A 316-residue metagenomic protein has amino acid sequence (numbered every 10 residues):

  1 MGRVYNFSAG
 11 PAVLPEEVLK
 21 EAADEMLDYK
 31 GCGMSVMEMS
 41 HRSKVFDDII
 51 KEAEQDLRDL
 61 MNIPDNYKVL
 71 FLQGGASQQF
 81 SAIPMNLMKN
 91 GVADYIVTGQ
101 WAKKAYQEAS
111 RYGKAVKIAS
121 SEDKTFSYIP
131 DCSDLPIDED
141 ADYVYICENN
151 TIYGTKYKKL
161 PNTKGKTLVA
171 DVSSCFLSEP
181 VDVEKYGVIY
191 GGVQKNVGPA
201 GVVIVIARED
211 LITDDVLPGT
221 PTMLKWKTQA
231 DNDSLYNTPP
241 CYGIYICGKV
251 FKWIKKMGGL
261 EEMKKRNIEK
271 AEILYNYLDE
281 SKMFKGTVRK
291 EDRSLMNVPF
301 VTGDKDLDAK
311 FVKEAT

Functional and structural regions predicted by a protein language model:
R3-E54: A glycine-/small-polar-enriched, mobile loop at the entrance of the PLP active site in fold-type I
G10, A109, S121-F176: Active-site phosphate-binding strand-loop segment of PLP-dependent enzymes
P15, V193-Y275: Active-site C-terminal subdomain of aminotransferase-like
G33-Q79, N86, Q100, E108: Conserved N-terminal alpha-helix of the aminotransferase class I/II PLP-enzyme fold
S77-D142: PLP-dependent aminotransferase-like
V169, V183-Q194, V203: Conserved active-site segment immediately N-terminal to the catalytic lysine that forms the internal aldimine
D279, M283-T316: Conserved C-terminal alpha-helix-loop-beta "cap" of PLP-dependent enzymes that closes/shapes the active-site mouth
